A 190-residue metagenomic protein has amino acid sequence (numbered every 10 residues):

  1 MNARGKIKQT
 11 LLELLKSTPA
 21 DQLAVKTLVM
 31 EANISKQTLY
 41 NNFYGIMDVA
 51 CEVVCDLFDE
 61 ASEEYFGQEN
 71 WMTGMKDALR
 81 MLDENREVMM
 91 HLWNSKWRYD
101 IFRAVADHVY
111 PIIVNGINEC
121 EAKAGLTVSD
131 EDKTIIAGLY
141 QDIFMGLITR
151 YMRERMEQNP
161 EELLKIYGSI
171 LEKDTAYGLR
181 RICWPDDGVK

Functional and structural regions predicted by a protein language model:
R4-L12, K16, D21-V25, M30-N33 (+2 more regions): An amphipathic alpha-helix adjacent to DNA-recognition modules
L28-V49, V88-L92, K96-W97, I101-I112 (+1 more regions): Basic/polar phosphate-binding segments, predominantly the helix-turn-helix DNA-binding elements of transcriptional
V53-E60, N85, M89, I112-C120 (+2 more regions): A short secondary-structure junction motif
D56, L92-R98, K123-D130, D187-G188: Short linear capping/connector segments at secondary-structure termini
E63-H91, R98: Hydrophobic alpha-helical connector segments
E64-Y65, M89-W93, C120-A124, Y151-R155 (+1 more regions): Secondary-structure edge/capping motif, primarily at the C-terminal ends of alpha-helices and the immediately following
Y99-G125, E131-I148, A176: Amphipathic alpha-helical packing segments from all-alpha helical-bundle domains
R153-K190: C-terminal peripheral helix-coil segments that are non-catalytic and often amphipathic
